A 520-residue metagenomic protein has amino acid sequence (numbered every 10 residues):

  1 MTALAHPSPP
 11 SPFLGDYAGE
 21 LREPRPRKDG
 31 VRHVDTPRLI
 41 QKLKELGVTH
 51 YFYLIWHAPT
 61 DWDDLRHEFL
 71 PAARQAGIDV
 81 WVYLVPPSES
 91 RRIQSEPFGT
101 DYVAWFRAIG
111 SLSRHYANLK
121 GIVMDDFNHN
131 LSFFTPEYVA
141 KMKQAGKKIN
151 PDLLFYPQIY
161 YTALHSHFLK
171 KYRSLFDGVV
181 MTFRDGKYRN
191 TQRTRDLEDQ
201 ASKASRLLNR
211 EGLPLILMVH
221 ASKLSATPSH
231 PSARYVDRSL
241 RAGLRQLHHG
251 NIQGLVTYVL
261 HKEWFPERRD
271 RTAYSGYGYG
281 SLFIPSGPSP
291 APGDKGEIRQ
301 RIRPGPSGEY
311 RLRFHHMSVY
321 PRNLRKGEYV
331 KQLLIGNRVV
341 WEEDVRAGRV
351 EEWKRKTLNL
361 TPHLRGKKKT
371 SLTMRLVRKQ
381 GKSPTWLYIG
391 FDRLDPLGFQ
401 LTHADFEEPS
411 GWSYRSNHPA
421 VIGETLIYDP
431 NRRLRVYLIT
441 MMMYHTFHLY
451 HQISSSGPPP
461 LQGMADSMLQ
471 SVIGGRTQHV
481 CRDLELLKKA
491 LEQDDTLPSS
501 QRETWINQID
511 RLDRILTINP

Functional and structural regions predicted by a protein language model:
T2-R269, H418-S455: Glycan-processing catalytic domains of CAZymes
R269-K295, I422-D429: Short carbohydrate-recognition loop motifs
I284-G308, W353-T357: Short beta-strands within extracellular/lumenal beta-sheet-rich domains
A291, G305-S307, M317-E328, K379-S383: Extended, low-complexity, turn-rich repeat/linker tracts enriched in Gly/Pro/Ser/Thr and Asp/Glu that occur
G293-K295, K326, R378-Q400, D429-R432: Extracellular carbohydrate recognition
Y310-S318, K368-R378, D392, F406: Extracellular beta-strand-rich recognition modules
I335-K368, K379-K382, S410-W412, E424: Extracellular carbohydrate recognition and processing domains and analogous Trp-centered ligand-binding platforms
Y450-P520: Soluble extracellular-acting proteins and domains
